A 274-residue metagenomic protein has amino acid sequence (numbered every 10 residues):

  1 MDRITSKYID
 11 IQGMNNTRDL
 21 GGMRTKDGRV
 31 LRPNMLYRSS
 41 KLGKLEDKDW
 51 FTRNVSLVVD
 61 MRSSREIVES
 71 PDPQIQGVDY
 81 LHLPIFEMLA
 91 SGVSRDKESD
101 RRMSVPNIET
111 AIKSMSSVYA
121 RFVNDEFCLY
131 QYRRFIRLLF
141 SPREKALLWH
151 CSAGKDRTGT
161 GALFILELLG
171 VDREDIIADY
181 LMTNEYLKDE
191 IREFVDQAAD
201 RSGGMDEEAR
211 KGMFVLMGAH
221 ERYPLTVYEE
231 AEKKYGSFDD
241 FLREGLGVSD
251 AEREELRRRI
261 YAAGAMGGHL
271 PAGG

Functional and structural regions predicted by a protein language model:
M1-L148, G161-G274: Cys-dependent protein tyrosine phosphatase-like superfamily
S152-A153, R157-T158: Ser/Thr-glycine-rich phosphate-binding loops at phosphate-binding pockets of nucleotides, nucleotide cofactors
